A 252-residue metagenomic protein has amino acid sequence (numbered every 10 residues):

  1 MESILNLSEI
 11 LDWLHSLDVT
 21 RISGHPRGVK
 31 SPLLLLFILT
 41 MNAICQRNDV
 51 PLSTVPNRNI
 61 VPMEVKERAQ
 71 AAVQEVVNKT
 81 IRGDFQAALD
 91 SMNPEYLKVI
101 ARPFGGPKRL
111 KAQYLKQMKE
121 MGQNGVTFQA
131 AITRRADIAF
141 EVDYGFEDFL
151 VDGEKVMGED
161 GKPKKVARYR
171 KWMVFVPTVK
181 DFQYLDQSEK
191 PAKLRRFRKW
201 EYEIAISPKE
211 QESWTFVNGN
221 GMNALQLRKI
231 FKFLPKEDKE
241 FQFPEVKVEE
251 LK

Functional and structural regions predicted by a protein language model:
M1-V29: N-terminal secretory signal peptides that target proteins for export/translocation
K30-L35: Sec-dependent signal peptide recognition, specifically the positively charged N-region followed immediately by
F37-C45: Hydrophobic h-region of N-terminal signal peptides that target proteins for export in Gram-negative bacteria
Q46-R82: Short, low-complexity N-terminal intrinsically disordered segments enriched in polar/charged residues
L89-G158, K165-Y169: Short solvent-exposed beta->alpha transition segments
M92-E95, I132, P177-F182, S188 (+1 more regions): A mature extracytoplasmic/lumenal domain signature
V142, R170-F182: A short hydrophobic beta-strand element
A167-Y169, Q183-K252: Low-complexity, intrinsically disordered terminal/linker segments enriched in charged and Gly/Pro repeats
